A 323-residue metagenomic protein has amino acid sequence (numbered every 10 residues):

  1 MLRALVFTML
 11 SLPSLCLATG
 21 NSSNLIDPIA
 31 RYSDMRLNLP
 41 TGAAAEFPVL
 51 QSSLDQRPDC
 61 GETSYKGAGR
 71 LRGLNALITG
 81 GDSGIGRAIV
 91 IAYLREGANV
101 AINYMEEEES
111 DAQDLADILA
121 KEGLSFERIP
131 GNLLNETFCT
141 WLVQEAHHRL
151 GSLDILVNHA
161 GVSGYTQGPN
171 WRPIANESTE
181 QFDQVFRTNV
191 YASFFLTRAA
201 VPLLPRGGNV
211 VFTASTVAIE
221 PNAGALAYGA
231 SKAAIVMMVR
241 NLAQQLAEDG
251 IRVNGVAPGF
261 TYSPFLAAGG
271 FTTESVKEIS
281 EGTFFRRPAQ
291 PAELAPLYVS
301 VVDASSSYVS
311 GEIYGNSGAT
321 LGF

Functional and structural regions predicted by a protein language model:
E62-T63, V299, S310-F323: Short C-terminal tail/terminal secondary-structure segment of NAD(P)H-dependent dehydrogenase/reductase domains
N135, T140, S163-D183, G224-A227 (+1 more regions): Conserved mid-core segment of classical short-chain dehydrogenase/reductases
Q144-H148, Q184-G208, A243-Q244, E248 (+1 more regions): Amphipathic alpha-helical dimer-interface segment in Rossmann-like NAD(P)H-dependent oxidoreductases
D154, V162, A175-F194, G207 (+3 more regions): Catalytic Tyr-X3-Lys loop
N170-R172, E248, F260-F284: A glycine/serine/threonine-rich, flexible loop-to-helix segment that serves as the NAD(P) cofactor-binding "lid"
T197, S231, V239: Active-site helix of classical SDR
S215: Residue(s) in the substrate-gating loop at a strand-loop-helix junction that position the organic substrate next
A247, R252, V309-G311: Short, small/polar-rich loop/turn modules that mediate ligand/substrate recognition or access, typified
